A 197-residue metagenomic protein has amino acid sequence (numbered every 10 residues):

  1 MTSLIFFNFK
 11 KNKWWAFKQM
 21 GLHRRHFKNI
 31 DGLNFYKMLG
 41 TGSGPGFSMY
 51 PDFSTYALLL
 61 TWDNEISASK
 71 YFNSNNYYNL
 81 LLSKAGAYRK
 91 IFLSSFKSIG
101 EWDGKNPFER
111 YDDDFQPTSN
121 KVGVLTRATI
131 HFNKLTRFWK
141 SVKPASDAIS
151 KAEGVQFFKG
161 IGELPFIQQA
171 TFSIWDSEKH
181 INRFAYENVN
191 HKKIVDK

Functional and structural regions predicted by a protein language model:
M1-Y56, E65-Y71, K84-A170, H180-E187: Short S/T/G/P-rich N-terminal loop/turn motif that feeds into the first structured element of a domain
N76-L82, K192-V195: A common structural junction motif
R183-F184, V189-K197: Extended hydrophobic/aromatic segments used for targeting, binding, or gating
